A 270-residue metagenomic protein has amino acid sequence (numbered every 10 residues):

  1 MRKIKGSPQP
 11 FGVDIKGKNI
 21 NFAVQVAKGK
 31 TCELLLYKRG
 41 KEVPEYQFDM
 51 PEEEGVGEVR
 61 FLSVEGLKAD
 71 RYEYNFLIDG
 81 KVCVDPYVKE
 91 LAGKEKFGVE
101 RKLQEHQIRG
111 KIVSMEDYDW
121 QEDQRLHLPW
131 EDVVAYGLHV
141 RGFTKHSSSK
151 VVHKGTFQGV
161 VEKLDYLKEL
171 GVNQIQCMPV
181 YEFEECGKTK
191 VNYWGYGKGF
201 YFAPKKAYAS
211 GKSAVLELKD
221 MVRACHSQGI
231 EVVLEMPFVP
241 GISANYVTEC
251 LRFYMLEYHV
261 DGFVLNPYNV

Functional and structural regions predicted by a protein language model:
M1-N19, E45, D49, E54-G137 (+1 more regions): The feature marks proteins involved in alpha-glucan
V24, F76, L138, L167 (+3 more regions): Conserved, mostly hydrophobic/aromatic
Q25-T31: Short proline/glycine-enriched turn/loop motifs at strand-loop junctions of beta-rich domains
E33-L35, N75: Beta-strand signatures of extracellular beta-sandwich domains
Y37-V43: Change "in extracellular beta-sheet-rich domains … of secreted and cell-surface proteins" to "in beta-sheet-rich domains
V134-Y136, I175-C177, V232-L234, F263-L265: Hydrophobic faces of well-ordered beta-strands that scaffold small-molecule active sites in alpha/beta enzyme cores
S149-T156, E185-S227, P240-V260, V264: Aromatic- and acidic-residue-enriched carbohydrate-binding clefts of CAZyme catalytic domains
E162-F183: Catalytic domains of carbohydrate-active enzymes, especially glycoside hydrolases
